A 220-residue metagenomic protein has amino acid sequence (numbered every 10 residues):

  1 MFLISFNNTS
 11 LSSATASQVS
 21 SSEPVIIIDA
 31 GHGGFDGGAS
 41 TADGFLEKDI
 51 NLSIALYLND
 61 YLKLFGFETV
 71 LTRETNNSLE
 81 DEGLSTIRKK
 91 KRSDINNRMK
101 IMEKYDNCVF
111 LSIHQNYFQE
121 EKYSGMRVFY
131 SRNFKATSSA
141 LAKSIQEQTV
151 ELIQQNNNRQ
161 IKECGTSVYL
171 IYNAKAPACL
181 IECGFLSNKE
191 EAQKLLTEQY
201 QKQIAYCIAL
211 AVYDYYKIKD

Functional and structural regions predicted by a protein language model:
L3-S21, L52-D220: Active-site-proximal helix/loop segments of hydrolytic enzymes
P24-G44: Short glycine-rich His-centered loop
T41-D49, E190-E191: Periplasmic OmpA-like peptidoglycan-binding domain that tethers envelope proteins to the cell wall
